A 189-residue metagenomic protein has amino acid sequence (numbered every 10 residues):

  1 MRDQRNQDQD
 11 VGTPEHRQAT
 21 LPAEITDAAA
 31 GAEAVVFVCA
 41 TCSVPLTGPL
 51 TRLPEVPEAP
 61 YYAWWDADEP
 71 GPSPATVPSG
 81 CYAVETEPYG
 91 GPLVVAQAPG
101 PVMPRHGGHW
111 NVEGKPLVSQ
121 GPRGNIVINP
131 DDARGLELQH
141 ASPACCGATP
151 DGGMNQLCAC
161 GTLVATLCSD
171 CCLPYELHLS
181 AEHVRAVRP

Functional and structural regions predicted by a protein language model:
M1-P189: N-terminal pre-domain and mature-chain start segments
